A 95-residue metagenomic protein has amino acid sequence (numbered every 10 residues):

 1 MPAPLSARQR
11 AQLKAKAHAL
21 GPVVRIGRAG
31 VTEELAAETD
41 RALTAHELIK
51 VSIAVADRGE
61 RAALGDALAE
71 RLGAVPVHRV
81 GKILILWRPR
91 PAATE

Functional and structural regions predicted by a protein language model:
M1-E95: Positively charged, polar, low-complexity stretches
